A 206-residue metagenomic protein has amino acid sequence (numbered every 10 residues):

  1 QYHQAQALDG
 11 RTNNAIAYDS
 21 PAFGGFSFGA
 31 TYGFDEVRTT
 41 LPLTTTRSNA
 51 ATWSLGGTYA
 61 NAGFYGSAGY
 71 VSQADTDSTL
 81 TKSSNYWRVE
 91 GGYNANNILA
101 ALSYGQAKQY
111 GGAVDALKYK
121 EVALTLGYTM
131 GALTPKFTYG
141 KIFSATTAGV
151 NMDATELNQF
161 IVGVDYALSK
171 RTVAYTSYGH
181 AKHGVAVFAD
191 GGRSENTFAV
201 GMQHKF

Functional and structural regions predicted by a protein language model:
Q1-S48, W53: Surface-exposed coil loops of outer-membrane beta-barrel proteins
Y2, S144-T147, G184: Extracytoplasmic loops and strand-loop junctions of Gram-negative outer membrane beta-barrel proteins
D19, G163, K205-F206: Secretion/assembly modules of Gram-negative surface proteins
F23, S194-F206: Outer-membrane beta-barrel "beta-signal"
G24-G25, L168-R171: Short loop/turn motifs that connect adjacent beta-strands in outer-membrane beta-barrel proteins
S48, W53-Y166, Y178: Detector for outer-membrane/organellar transmembrane beta-barrel domains, recognizing the amphipathic beta-strand
H183, A189-R193: Extended amphipathic alpha-helical coiled-coil/heptad-repeat regions
